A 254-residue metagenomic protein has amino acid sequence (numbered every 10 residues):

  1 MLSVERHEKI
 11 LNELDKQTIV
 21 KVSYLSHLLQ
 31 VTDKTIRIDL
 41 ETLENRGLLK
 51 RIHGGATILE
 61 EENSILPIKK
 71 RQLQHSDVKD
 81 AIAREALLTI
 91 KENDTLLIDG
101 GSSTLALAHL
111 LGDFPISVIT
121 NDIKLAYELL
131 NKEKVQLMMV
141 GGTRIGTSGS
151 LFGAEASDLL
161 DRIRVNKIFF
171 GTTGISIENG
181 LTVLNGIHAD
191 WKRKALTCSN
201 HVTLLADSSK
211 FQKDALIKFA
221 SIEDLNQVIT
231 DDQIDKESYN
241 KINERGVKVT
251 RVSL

Functional and structural regions predicted by a protein language model:
L2-E5, L11-N12, K21-L25, Q30-T32 (+2 more regions): Conserved phosphate- and dinucleotide-binding cores of soluble alpha/beta proteins, encompassing both enzyme active
L2-K9, D15-L29, K34-G100, A108-D113 (+3 more regions): HTH-adjacent hinge/linker in prokaryotic transcriptional regulators
T42-E44, S102, I217, I234: Low-complexity, compositionally biased segments
S103-L107, Q212-D214: Short glycine/serine/threonine-rich phosphate/pyrophosphate-binding segments that cradle anionic phosphate groups
